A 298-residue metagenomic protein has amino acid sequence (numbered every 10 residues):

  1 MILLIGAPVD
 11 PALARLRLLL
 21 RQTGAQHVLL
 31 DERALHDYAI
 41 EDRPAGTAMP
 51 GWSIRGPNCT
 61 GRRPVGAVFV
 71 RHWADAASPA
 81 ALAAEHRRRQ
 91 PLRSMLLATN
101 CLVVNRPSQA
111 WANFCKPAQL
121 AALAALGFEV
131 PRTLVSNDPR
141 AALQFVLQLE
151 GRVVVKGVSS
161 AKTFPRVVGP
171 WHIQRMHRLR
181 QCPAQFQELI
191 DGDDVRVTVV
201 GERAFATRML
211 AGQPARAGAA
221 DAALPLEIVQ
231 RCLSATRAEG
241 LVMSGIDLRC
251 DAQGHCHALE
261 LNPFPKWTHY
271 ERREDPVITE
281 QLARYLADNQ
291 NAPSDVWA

Functional and structural regions predicted by a protein language model:
M1-L3: Extreme N-terminal starter segment of soluble prokaryotic enzymes
A7-L19, V28-E129: Conserved N-proximal alpha/beta basic substrate-recognition cap immediately N-terminal to, or forming the N-lobe
L20, L147-T236: Phosphate-binding site of ATP-dependent enzymes
G24, P44-A48, V199-R203, L210-A211 (+1 more regions): Short acidic-glycine loop/turn motifs at beta-strand connectors
A112-S160: Loop-centered beta-sheet repeat module
V153, F205, S244, H257-E260: Protein kinase-like catalytic core scaffold
V195, L241-Q253: A short glycine-rich, hydrophobically flanked beta-strand micro-motif that places a catalytic Asp/Glu for divalent metal
R237, C250-A298: C-terminal active-site "lid" helix and adjoining low-complexity regulatory extension at the edge of ATP-using catalytic
